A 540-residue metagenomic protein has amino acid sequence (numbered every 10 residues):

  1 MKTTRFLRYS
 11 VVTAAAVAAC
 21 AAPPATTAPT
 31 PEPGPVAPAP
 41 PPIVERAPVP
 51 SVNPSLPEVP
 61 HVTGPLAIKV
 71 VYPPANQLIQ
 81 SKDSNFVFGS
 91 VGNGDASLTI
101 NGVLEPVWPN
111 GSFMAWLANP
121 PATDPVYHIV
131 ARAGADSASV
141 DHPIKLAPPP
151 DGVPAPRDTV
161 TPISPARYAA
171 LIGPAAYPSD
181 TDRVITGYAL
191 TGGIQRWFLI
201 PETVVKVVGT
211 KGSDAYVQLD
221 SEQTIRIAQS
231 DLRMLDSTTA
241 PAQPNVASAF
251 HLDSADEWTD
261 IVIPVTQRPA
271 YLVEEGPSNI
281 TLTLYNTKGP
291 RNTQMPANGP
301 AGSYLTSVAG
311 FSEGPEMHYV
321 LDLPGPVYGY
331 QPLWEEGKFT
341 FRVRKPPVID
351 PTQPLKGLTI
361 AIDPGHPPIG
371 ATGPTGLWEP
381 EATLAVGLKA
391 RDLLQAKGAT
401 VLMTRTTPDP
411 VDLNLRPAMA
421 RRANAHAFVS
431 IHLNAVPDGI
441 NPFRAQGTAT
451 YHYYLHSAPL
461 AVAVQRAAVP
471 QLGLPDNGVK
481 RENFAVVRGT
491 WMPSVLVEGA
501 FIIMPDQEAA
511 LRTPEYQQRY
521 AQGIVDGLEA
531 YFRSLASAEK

Functional and structural regions predicted by a protein language model:
M1-V11: Bacterial N-terminal signal peptides that target proteins for export
V17-A19: C-terminal motif of bacterial Sec signal peptides marking the signal peptidase cleavage site
A21-P74, Q80-K82, F88, G94-S97 (+7 more regions): Short linear recognition/processing motifs and adjacent strand/loop elements at protein termini and domain edges
V126, D141, L384-R391, L413-P417 (+7 more regions): Extracytoplasmic/secreted envelope proteins and their assembly/folding machinery, especially bacterial periplasmic
A189-G192, G370-E381, T404-P410, M419 (+3 more regions): Second-shell loop/turn segments in exported
V343-M419, A423-A427, P437-I440, R444-Q446: Active-site histidine-acidic residue metal-binding/catalytic motifs, centered on HxH/HExxH-like signatures
H366-I369, T406-V411, L433-D438, L455-A458 (+4 more regions): Solvent-exposed loop/turn segments at secondary-structure junctions within structured extracellular/periplasmic domains
A427-S430, P437, A449-H452, K480-K540: Active-site-adjacent mobile loop/cap segments within catalytic or ligand-binding domains
